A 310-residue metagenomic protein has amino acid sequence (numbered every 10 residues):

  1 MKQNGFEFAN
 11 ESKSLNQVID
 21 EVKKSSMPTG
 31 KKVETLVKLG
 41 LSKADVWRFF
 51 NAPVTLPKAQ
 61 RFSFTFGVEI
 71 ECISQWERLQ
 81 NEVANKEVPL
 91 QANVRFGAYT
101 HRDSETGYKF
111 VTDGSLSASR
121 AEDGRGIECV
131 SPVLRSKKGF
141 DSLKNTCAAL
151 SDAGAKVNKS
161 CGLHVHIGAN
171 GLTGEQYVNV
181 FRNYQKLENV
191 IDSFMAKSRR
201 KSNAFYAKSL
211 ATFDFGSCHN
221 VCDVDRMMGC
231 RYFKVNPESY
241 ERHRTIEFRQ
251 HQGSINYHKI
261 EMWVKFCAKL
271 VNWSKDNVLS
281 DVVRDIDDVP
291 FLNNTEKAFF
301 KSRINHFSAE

Functional and structural regions predicted by a protein language model:
M1-S14, V37-A52: Repeat-associated, polar segments at repeat-unit boundaries in modular proteins
G5-E34: Eukaryotic low-complexity, mixed-charge intrinsically disordered interaction/regulatory segments enriched in acidic
S12, T29, K43, K156-N158: Alpha-helix N-cap/helix-initiation sites
W47-V157, N170-E310: C-terminal accessory/tail domains of diverse enzymes
